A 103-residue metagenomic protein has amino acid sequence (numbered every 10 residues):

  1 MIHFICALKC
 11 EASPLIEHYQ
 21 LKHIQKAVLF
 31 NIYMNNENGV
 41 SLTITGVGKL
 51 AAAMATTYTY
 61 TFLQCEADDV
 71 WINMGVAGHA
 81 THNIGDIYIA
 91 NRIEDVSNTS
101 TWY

Functional and structural regions predicted by a protein language model:
M1-Y103: Metabolite-binding pocket within alpha/beta catalytic cores that recognizes anionic/polar moieties
